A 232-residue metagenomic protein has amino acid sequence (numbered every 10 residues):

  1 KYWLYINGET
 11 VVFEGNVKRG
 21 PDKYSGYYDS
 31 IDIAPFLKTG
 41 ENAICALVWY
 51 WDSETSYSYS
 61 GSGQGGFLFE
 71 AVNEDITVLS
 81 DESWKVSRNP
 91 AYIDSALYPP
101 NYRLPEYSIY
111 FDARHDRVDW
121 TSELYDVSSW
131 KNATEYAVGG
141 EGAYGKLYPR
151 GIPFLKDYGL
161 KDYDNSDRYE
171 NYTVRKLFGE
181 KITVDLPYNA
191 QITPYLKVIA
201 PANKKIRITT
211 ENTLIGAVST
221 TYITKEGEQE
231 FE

Functional and structural regions predicted by a protein language model:
K1-E232: Extracellular/oxidizing-compartment recognition motifs
